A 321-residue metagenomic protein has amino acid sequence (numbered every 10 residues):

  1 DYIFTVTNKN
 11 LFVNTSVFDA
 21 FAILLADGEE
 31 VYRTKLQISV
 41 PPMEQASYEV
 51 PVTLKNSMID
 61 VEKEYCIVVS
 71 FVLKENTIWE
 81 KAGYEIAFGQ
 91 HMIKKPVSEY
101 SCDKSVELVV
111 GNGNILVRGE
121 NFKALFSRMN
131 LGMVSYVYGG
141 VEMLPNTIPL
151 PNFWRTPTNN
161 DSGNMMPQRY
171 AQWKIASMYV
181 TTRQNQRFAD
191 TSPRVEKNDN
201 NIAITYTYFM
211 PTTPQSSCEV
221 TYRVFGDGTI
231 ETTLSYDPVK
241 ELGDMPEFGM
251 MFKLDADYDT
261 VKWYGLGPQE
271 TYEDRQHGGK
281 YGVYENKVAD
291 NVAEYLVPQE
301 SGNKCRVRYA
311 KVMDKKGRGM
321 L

Functional and structural regions predicted by a protein language model:
D1, L11-S16, D27-E29: Extended substrate-binding grooves/exosites of carbohydrate-active enzymes
I3-L11, S235: Short edge beta-strand/loop segments characteristic of extracellular beta-sandwich folds
F4, F21-A22, I115, A310: Generic short beta-strand
V13-V17, L242-M245: Short acidic/proline- and small/hydrophobic-mixed sequence motifs that coincide with surface turns and coil-to-beta
F18-F21, L25-F71, W79: Intrinsically disordered, low-complexity Pro/Gly/Ser/Thr-rich segments with frequent PxxP/GP/PP motifs and embedded
S39, E85-P96: Short beta-strand edge segments in extracellular beta-sheet folds
P51-E62, E75-T77, H91-L321: Beta-strand/loop-rich accessory regions of lumenal/periplasmic or secreted enzymes, predominantly carbohydrate-active
T77-I86: Beta-sandwich strand segments
